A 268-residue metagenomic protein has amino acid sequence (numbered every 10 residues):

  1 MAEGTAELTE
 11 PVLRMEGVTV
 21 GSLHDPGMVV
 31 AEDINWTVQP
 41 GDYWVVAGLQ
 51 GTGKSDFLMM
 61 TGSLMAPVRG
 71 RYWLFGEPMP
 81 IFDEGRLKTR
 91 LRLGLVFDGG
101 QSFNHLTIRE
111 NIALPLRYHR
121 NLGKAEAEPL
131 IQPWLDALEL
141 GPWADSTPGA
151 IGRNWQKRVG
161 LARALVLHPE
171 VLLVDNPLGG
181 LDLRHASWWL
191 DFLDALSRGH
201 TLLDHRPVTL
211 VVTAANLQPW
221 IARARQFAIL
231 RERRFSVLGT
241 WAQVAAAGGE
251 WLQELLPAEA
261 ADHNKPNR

Functional and structural regions predicted by a protein language model:
G62: Helix-to-loop junction immediately C-terminal to a conserved catalytic motif
M79-G94, V244-A247: ABC ATPase NBD coupling module
G99, L106-Y118: Q-loop/switch helix immediately C-terminal to the Walker
A125-W143: Conserved ABC ATPase "signature" region
T147-I151: Conserved ABC ATPase signature
H168: Conserved catalytic motifs of ABC-family nucleotide-binding domains
R234-P257: Conserved beta-strand-loop-alpha-helix hinge in the C-terminal portion of ABC ATPase nucleotide-binding domains
